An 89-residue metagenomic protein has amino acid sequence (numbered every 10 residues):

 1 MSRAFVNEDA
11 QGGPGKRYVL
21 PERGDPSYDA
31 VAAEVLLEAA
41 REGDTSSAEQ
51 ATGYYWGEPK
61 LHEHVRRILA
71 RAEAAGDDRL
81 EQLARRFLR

Functional and structural regions predicted by a protein language model:
M1-H64, R86-R89: Long, non-catalytic architectural segments outside compact domain cores
H62-R89: Short, compact, well-ordered microdomains
